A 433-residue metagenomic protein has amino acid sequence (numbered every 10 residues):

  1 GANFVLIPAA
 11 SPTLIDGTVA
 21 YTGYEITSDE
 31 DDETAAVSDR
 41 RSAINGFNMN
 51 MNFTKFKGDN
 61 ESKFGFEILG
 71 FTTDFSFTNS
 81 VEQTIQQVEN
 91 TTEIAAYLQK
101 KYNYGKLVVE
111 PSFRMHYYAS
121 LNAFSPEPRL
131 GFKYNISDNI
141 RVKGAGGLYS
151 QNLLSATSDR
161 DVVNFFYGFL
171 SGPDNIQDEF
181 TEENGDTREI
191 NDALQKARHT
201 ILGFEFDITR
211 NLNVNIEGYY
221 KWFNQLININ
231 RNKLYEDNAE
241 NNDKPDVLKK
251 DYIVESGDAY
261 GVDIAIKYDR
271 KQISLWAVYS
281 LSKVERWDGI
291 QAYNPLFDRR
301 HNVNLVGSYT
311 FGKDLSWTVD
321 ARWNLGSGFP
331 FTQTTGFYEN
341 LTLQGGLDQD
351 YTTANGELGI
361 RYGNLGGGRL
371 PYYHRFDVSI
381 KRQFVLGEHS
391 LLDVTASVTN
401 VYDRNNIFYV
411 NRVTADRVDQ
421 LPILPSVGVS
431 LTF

Functional and structural regions predicted by a protein language model:
G1-N122, N215, W276: Face-selective signature of the C-terminal outer-membrane beta-barrel domain
A2-L6, M49-K55, A96-Y102, L130-Y134 (+9 more regions): Residues on the lipid-exposed face of transmembrane beta-strands in outer-membrane beta-barrel proteins
I15-E30, N135, I176-V247: Membrane-embedded beta-barrel scaffold of Gram-negative outer-membrane proteins
G17-G23, F64-G70, P111-M115, G144-L148 (+5 more regions): Transmembrane beta-barrel strands of outer-membrane/channel proteins
A43-F47, V88-I94, F124-P126, K196-T200 (+6 more regions): Residues that define the transmembrane beta-barrel architecture of outer-membrane proteins
G46-N52, E89, E93-Y97, E189 (+4 more regions): Outer membrane beta-barrel strand-and-loop segments of large Gram-negative receptors, especially TonB-dependent
N103, Y219-W222, L234, N241-F331: Gram-negative outer-membrane beta-barrel transporters
N324-E357, R369-D377, K381-F433: C-terminal beta-signal and adjacent terminal beta-strands/loops of Gram-negative outer-membrane beta-barrel proteins
